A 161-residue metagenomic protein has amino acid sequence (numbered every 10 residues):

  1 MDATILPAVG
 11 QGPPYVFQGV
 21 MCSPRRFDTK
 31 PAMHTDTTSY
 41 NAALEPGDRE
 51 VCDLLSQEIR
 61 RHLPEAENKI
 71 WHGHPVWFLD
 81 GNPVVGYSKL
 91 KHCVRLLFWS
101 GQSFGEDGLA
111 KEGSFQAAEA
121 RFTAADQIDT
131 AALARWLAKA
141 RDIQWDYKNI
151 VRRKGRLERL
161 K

Functional and structural regions predicted by a protein language model:
A3-T4, A8, T29-A32: Ala/Thr-enriched low-complexity intrinsically disordered regions
Y15-K161: Charge-dense, helix-prone N-terminal extensions
